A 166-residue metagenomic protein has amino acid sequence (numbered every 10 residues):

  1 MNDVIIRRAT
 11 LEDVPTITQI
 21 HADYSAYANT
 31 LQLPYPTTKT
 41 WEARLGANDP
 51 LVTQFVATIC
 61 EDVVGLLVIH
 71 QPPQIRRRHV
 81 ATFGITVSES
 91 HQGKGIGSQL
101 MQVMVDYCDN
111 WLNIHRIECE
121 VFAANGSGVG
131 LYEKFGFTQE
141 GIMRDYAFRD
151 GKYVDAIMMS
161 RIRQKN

Functional and structural regions predicted by a protein language model:
V4-Q19: A short beta-loop-alpha structural element at the N-terminal edge of CoA-dependent acyl/N-acetyltransferase catalytic
R8-L11, Y24, T30-S90, M101-Q102 (+2 more regions): Acetyl-CoA-dependent GNAT
H70, E118-E120, E140: Solvent-exposed beta-strand sheet faces enriched in polar/charged residues
K94, S98, N110, A123-G141: Conserved active-site alpha-helix within GNAT-family acetyltransferase domains
D109-E120: Conserved GNAT acetyl-CoA-binding A-motif
F122-N125, V129, D145-N166: C-terminal "cap" of GNAT-fold acetyltransferases
